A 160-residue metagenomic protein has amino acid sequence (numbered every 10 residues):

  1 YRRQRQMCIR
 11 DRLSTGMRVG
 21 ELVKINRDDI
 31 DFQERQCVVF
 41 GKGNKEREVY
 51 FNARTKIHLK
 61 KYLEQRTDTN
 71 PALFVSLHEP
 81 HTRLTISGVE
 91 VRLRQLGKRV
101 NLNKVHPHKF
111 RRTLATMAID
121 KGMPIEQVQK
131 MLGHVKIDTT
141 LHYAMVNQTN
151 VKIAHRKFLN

Functional and structural regions predicted by a protein language model:
Y1-I9: Single conserved hydrophobic/aromatic residue that forms the stacking wall/gate of nucleotide- or nucleobase-binding
R10, S14, R111-V135: C-terminal catalytic core of tyrosine-transesterase DNA break-rejoin enzymes
T15, G20, K24-K61: Conserved tyrosine-mediated DNA breakage-rejoining catalytic core shared by Y-recombinases
T15, T82-T85, T113-T116, T139-T140: Ser/Thr-centric signal marking residues that sit in or immediately flank functional binding/regulatory motifs
R18, N26-D28, P124, V135-D138: Short coil/turn motifs that cap or connect alpha-helices
N52-L102: Active-site/catalytic core of tyrosine-dependent DNA strand-transfer enzymes
P107-H108, Y143: Catalytic tyrosine of NAD(P)H-dependent dehydrogenase/reductases that use a Tyr as the general acid/base
L132, I137-K157: Catalytic-site neighborhood detector that most strongly recognizes the C-terminal catalytic loop/helix of tyrosine
